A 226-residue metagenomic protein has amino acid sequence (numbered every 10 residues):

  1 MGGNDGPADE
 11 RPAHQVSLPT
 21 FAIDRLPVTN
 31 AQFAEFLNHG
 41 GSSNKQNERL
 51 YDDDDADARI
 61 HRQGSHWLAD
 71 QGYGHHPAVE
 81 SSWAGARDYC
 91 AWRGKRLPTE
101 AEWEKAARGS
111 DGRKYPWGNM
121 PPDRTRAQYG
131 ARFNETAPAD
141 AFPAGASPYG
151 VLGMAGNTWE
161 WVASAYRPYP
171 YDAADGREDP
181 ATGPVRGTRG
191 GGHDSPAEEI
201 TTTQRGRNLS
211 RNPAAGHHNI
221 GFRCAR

Functional and structural regions predicted by a protein language model:
M1-R11, N30-Q32, N44-K45, S195-E199: Short, solvent-exposed loop/turn elements at domain surfaces
G2-T20, R126-Q128, Y149-G150, I200-A214: Short, polar loop/linker segments at the starts of domains and inter-domain junctions
N4, S17-R124, A163-R167, R226: Active-site microenvironments of metalloenzymes and redox enzymes
A13, Q63-H75, N134, T201-N208: Short glycine/proline-rich turn/loop motifs
V16, H76-P77, S81-A84, K95-R96 (+2 more regions): Disulfide-stabilized, aromatic/cysteine-rich ligand-recognition loop
G72-H75, Q128-A155, T182, L209: Short, well-ordered junction/capping motifs at the entry into regular secondary structure
P168-A174: A short, polar/charged loop-to-alpha-helix boundary motif
